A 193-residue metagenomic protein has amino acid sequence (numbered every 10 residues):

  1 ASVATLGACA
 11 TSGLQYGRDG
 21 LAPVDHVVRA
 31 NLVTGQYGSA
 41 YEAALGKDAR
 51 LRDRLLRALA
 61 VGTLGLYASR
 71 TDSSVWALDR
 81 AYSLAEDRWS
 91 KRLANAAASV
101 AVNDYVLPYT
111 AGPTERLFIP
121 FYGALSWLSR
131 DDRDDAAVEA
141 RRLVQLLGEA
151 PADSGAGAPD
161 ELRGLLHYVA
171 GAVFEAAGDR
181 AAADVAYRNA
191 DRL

Functional and structural regions predicted by a protein language model:
L6-A30: Bacterial Sec signal peptide processing site at the extreme N-terminus
R18, R52-D53, P113-T114, P159-E161: Residue signature of alpha-solenoid helical repeat architecture, marking inter-repeat boundaries and helix-start
D25-G65: Post-signal-peptide N-terminal segment of Sec-exported extracytoplasmic proteins
H26, A60, Y67, E115-F118 (+3 more regions): "A position-specific structural signal for the A-helix of alpha-solenoid helical repeats
A40-K47, R80-L84, R88-W89, L143 (+2 more regions): Alpha-helical solenoid scaffolds that mediate protein-protein interactions, centered on TPR/SEL1-like repeats but also
G46-R50, A85-A97, A101-A111, G148-P159: Flexible helix-coil transition and linker loops at the boundaries of alpha-helical arrays
